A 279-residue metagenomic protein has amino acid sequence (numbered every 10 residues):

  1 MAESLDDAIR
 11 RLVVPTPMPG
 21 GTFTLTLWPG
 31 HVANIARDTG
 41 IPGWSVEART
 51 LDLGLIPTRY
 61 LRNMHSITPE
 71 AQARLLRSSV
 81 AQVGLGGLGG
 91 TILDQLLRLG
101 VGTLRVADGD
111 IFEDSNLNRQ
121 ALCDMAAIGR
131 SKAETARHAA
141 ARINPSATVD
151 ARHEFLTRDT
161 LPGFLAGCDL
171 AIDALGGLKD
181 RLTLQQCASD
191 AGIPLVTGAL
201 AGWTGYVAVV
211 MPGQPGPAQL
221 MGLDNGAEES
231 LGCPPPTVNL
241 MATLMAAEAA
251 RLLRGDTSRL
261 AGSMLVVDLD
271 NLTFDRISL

Functional and structural regions predicted by a protein language model:
A2-V32, A151, L156-T157, P162 (+3 more regions): E1/E1-like adenylate-forming module used to activate ubiquitin-like modifiers and sulfur-carrier proteins
A2-V80: N-terminal charged helix/coil linker that caps or initiates catalytic domains
E47-A48, V106-N144: Glycine-rich phosphate-binding loop and adjoining beta1-alpha1-beta2 segment of Rossmann-like nucleotide-binding folds
T68-I111, A246: Glycine-rich adenosine-cofactor-binding loop
L75, V83, I128-S131, T135 (+2 more regions): Conserved active-site and cofactor/substrate-binding residues in soluble primary-metabolism enzymes
I92-L93, A136, L184: Hydrophobic residues within alpha-helices that form the first helical element adjacent to the glycine-rich loop
G102, T148, P194: Residue-level detector of anion-binding/catalytic polar loops
D256-D268: Core catalytic loop region at the nicotinamide-binding pocket of NAD(P)H-dependent oxidoreductases
